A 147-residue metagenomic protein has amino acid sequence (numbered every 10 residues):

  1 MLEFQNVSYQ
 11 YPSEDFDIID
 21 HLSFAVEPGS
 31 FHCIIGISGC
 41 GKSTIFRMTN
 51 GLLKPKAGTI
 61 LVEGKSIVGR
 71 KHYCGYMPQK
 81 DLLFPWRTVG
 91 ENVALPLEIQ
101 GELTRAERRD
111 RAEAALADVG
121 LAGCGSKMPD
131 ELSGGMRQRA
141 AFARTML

Functional and structural regions predicted by a protein language model:
M1-F4, Q10-H21: A short, flexible loop at the N-terminus of ABC-type nucleotide-binding domains that lies
I35-I37: The feature captures the beta-strand-to-loop junction immediately N-terminal to the Walker
N50: Helix-to-loop junction immediately C-terminal to a conserved catalytic motif
G58-G69: Conserved ABC transporter NBD signature motif
R87-A94: Short coil-to-helix segment of the ABC ATPase nucleotide-binding domain corresponding to the Q-loop/switch region
E98, R105-G123: Conserved ABC ATPase "signature" region
M128-L132, M136: Conserved ABC ATPase signature
